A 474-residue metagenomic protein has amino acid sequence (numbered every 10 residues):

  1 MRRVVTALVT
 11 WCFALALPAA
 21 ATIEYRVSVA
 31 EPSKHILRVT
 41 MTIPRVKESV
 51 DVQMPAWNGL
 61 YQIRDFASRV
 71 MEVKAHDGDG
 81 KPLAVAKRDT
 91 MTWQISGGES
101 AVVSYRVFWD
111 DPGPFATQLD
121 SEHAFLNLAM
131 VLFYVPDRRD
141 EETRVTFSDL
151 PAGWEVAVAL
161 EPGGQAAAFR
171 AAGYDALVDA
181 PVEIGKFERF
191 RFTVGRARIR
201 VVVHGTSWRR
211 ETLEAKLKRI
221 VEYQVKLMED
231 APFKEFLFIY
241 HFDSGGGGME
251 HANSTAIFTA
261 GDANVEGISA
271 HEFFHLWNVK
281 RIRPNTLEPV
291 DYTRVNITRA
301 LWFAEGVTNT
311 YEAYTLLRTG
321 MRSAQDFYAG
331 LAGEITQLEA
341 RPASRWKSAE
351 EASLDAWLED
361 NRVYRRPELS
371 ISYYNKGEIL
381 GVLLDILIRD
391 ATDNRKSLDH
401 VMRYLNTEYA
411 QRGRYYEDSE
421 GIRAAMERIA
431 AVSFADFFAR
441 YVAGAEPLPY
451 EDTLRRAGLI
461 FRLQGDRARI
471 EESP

Functional and structural regions predicted by a protein language model:
R26-V29, A410-P474: Beta/coil-rich, acidic/histidine-enriched accessory regions frequently appended to metallopeptidases
V29-A30, Y61-D120: A surface-exposed beta-strand-loop module
L37-A67, V131-L150: Surface-exposed beta-strand/loop patches in extracellular or lumenal glycoproteins
V39-R45, W93-S121, T143-L150, F169 (+1 more regions): Short, hydrophobic/aromatic-enriched beta-strand segments in well-ordered soluble domains
M41, E188-L301: Juxtacatalytic substrate-recognition/specificity segment
R64-F66, F108-T143, E161: Glycine/proline-rich low-complexity spacer/linker segments in large multi-domain proteins
F66-K74, F108, V131, D140-A157 (+6 more regions): Zn2+-dependent metallopeptidase catalytic core
R283-V290, V295-Y374, A391, T407-R412: Acidic/His/Gly-enriched intrinsically disordered linker/tail segments that often contain short helix/coil "MoRF-like"
